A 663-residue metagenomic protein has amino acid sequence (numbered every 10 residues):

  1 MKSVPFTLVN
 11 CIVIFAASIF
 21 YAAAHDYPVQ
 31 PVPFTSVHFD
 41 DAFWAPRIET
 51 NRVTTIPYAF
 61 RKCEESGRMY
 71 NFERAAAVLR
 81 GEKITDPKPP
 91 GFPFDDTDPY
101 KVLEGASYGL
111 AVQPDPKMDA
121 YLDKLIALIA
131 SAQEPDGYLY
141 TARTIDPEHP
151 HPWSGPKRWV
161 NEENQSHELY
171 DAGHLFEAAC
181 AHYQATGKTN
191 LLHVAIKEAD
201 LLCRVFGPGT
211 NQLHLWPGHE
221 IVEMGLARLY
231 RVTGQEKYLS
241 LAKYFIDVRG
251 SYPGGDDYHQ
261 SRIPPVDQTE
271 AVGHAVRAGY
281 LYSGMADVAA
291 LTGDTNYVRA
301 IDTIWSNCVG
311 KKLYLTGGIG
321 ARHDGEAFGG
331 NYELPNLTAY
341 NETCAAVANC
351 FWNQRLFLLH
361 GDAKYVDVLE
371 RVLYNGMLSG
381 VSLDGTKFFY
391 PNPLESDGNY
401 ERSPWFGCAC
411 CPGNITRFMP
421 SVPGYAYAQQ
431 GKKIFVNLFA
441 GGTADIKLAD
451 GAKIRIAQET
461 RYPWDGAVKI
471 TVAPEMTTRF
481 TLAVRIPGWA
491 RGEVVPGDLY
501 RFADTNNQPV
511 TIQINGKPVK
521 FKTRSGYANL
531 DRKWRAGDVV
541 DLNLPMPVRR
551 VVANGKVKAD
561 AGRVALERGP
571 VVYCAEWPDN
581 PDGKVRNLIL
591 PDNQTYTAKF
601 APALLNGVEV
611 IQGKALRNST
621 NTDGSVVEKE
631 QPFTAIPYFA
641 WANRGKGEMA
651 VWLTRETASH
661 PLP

Functional and structural regions predicted by a protein language model:
M1-T7: N-terminal secretory signal peptides that target proteins for export/translocation
T7-I19: Bacterial N-terminal signal peptides
A24-P116, A120, P150-A185, E220-K237 (+4 more regions): Aromatic (Trp/Tyr) and acidic
N71-F72, V102, P116-E163, K312-A321: Helix-terminus loop motifs that line ligand-binding clefts
I145-L169, F176, L192-P217: Asp-box/WD-like beta-propeller blade repeats and closely related beta-sheet repeat scaffolds
L201, F206, L213-Y252: Solenoidal tandem-repeat scaffolds enriched in leucines and small polar residues
A242, I301, D367-N375, G380-T471 (+4 more regions): C-terminal beta-rich recognition modules with glycine/proline-rich loops and embedded aromatic residues
D256-H259, K312-N331: Flexible glycine/proline-rich, aromatic-decorated loop/lid segments
